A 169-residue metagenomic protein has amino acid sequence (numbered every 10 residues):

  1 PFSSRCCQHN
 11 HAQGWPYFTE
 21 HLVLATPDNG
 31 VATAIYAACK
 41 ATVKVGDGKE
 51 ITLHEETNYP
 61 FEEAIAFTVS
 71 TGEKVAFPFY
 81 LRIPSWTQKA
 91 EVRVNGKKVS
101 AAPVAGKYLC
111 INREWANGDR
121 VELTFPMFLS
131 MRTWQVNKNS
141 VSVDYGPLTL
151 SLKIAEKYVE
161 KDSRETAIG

Functional and structural regions predicted by a protein language model:
P1-I83, E91: Aromatic (Trp/Tyr) and acidic
T33, F125-G169: Glycine/proline-rich low-complexity spacer/linker segments in large multi-domain proteins
I51, V99-S100, L150: Short, isolated positions in well-ordered beta-strands
N58-E62, G72-V75, P84-S85, P103-A105 (+2 more regions): A structural signal for short secondary-structure junctions
G72-K74, W86-Q88, A116, F128 (+2 more regions): Short, glycine-/Ser/Thr-/acidic-enriched flexible segments
F77-Y80, I111-P126: C-terminal beta-strand-rich structural cap/linker in extracellular carbohydrate-active enzymes
T87-N112, M131-K138: Solvent-exposed beta-strand/loop surfaces of large extracellular or lumenal domains
